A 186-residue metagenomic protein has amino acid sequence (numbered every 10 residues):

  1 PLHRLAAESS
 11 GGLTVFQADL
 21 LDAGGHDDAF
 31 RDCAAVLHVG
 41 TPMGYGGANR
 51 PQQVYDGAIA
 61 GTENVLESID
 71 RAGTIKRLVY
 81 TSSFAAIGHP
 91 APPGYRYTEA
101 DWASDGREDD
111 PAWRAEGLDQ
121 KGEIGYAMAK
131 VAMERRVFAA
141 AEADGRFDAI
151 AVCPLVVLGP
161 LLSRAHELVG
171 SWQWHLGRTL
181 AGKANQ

Functional and structural regions predicted by a protein language model:
P1, D27, A48, H89-P93 (+1 more regions): Short, solvent-exposed loop/turn and secondary-structure capping segments
P1-A60: NAD(P)H-binding glycine-rich loop region in Rossmannoid oxidoreductase-like domains and their noncatalytic homologs
L20-L21, P42-G44, G61, A85-A86 (+2 more regions): Conserved beta-strand elements of beta-rich interaction domains across eukaryotes, especially beta-propellers
H38, P42, A48-I124, I150: Conserved Rossmann-fold NAD(P)-dependent oxidoreductase catalytic core, especially the SDR/UDP-sugar
S68-I75, M133-F147: A structural motif corresponding to the C-terminal end of an alpha-helix and its immediate exit/capping segment
E116-K121, E134, A184-Q186: Flexible glycine/proline-enriched surface loops and loop-helix/loop-strand junctions
Y126-E134: Active-site YXXXK catalytic motif of short-chain dehydrogenase/reductase
D144-Q186: NAD(P)-dependent short-chain dehydrogenase/reductase
